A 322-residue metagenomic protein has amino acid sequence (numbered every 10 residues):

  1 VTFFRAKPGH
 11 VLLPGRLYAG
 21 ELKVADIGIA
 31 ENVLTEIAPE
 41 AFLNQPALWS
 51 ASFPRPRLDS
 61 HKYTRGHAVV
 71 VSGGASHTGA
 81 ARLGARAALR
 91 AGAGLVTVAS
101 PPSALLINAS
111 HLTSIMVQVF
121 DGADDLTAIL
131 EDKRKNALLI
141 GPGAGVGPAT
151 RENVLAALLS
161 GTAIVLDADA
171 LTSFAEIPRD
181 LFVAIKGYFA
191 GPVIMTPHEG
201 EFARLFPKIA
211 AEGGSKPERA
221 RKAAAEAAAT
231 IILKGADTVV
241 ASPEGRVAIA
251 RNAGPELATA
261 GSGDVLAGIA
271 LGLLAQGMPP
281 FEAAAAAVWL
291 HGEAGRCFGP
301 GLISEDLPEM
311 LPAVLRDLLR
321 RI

Functional and structural regions predicted by a protein language model:
R5-V165, T172-I194, E199-I322: Small-residue (G/A/S/T)-rich helix-start motifs and N-terminal tracts that mark the onset
